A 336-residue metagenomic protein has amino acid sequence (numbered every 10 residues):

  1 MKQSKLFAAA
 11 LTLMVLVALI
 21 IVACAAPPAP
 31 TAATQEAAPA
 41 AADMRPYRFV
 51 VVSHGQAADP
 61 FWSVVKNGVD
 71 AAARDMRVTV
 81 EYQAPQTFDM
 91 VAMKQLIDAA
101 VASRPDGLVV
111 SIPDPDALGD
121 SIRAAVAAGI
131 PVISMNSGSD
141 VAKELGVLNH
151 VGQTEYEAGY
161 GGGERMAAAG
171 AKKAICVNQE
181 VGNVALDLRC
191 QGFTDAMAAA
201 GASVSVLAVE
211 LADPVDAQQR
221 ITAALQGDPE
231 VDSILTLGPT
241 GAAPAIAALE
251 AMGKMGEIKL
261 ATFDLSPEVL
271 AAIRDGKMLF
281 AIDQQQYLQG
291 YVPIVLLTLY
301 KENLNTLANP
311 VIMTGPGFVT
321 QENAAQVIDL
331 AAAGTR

Functional and structural regions predicted by a protein language model:
M1-R48, R74, V101, R123-I130 (+1 more regions): Short, low-complexity disordered leader/linker segments with a strong preference for bacterial N-terminal type II
A32, E36-R45, V181, A196-A200 (+1 more regions): Hinge/cleft segment of the Venus flytrap/periplasmic-binding protein
A41, P46-M76, E81-I97, S103 (+4 more regions): Extracytoplasmic "Venus flytrap"
D43, H150-A174, D216-Q218, L265-V269 (+1 more regions): Hydrophobic alpha-helical segments within soluble ligand-binding/sensing domains
P60-D75, A158-G162, V184-S203, R220 (+2 more regions): Short, solvent-exposed amphipathic alpha-helices that sit in or adjacent to ligand/effector-binding or catalytic
V110-A127, F193, S205, L211-A271: Hydrophobic alpha-helical
P115-E157, A171, D264-R274, M278-L279 (+2 more regions): Flexible loop/hinge segments that line or gate small-molecule binding clefts
D232-P239, I246-L288, I294-G315, V319-Q326: Exported/periplasmic ABC-transporter solute-binding proteins
